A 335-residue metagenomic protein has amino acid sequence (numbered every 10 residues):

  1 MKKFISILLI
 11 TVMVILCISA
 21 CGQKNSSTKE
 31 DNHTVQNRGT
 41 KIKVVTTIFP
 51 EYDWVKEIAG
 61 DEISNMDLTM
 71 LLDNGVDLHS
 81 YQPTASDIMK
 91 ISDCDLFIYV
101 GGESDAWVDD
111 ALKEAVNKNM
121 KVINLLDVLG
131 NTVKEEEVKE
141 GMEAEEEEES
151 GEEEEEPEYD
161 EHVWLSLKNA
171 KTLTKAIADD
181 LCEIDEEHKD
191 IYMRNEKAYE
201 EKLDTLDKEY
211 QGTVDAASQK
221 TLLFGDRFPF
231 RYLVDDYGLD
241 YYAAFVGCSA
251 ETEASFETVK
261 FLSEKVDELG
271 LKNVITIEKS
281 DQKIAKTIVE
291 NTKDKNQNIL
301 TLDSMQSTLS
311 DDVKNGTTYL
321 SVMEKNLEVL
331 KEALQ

Functional and structural regions predicted by a protein language model:
K2-F4: Bacterial Sec-dependent N-terminal signal peptides
S6-L9, C21-Q335: Extracytoplasmic metal-acquisition and chelation regions
T11-I15: Alpha-helical transmembrane segments
L16-A20: C-terminal motif of bacterial Sec signal peptides marking the signal peptidase cleavage site
